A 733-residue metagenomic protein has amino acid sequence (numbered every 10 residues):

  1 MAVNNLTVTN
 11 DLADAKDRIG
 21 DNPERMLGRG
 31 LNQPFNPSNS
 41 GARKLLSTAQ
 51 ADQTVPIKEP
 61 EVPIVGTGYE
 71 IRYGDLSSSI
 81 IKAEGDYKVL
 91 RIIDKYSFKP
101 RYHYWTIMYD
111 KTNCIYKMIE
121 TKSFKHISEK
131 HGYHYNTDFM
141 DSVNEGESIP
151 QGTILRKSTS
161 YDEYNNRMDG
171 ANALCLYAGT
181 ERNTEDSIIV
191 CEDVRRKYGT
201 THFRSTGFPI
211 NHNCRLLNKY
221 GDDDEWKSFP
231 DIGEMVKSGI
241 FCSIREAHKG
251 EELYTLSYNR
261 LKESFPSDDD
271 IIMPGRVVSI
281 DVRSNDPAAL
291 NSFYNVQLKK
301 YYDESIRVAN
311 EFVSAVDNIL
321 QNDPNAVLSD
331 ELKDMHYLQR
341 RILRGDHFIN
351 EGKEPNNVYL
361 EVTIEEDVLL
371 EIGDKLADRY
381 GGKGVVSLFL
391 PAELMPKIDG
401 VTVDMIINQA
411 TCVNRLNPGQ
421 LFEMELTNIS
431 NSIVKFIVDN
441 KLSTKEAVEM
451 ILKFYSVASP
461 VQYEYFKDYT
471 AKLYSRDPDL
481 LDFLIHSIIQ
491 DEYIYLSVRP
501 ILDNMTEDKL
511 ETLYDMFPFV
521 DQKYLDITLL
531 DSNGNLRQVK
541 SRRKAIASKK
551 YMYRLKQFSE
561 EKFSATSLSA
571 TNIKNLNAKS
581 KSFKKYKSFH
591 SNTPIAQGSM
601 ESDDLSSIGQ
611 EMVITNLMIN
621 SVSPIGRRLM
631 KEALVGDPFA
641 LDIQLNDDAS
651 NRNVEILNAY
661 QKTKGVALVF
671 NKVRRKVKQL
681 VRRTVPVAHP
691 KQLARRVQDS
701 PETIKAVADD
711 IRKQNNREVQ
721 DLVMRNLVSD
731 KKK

Functional and structural regions predicted by a protein language model:
M1-V697: Long insertion/accessory domains within large nucleic-acid-processing enzymes
V697-S700, N726: Intrinsic disorder/low-complexity segments
I704-K733: Long, low-complexity, intrinsically disordered segments
